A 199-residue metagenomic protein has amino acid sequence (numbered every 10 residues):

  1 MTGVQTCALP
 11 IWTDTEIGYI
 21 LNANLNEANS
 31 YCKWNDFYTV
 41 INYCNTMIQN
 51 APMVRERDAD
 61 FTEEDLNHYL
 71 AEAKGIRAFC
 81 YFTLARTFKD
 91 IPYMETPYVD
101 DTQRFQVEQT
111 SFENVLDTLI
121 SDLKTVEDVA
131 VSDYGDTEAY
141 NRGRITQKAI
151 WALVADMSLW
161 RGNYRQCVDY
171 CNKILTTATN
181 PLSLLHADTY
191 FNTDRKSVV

Functional and structural regions predicted by a protein language model:
T2-L9, V199: Short, small-residue-biased leader/transition segments that mark boundaries at the very start of proteins
W12-F88, R104, T110-N114, L123 (+1 more regions): Conserved, well-structured interaction surfaces
K74, W151-S158, Y170: TPR/Sel1-like alpha-solenoid repeat signature
F112-V154, R161: Hydrophobic, small-residue-rich alpha-helical packing segments that form membrane-like cores
T176-S197: Extended ligand-binding clefts on enzyme/binding-domain cores
